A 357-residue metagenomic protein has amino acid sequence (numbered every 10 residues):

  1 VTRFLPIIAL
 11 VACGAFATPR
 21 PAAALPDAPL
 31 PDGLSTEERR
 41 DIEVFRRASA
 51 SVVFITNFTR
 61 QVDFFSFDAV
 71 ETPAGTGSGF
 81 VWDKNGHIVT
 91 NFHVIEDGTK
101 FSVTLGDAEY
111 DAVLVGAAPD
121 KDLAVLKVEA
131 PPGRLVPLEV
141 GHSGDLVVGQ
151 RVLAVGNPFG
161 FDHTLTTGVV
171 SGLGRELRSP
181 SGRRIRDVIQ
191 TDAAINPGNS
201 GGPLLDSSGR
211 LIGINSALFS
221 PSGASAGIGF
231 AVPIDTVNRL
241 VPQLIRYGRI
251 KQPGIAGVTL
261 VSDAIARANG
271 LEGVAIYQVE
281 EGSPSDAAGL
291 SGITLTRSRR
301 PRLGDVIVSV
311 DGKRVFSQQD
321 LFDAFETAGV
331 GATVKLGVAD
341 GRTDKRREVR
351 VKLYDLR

Functional and structural regions predicted by a protein language model:
V1-F4: Positively charged n-region of N-terminal signal peptides that target proteins for export
P6-A15: Bacterial N-terminal signal peptides
A23-E272, Q278-E281, R299, V310 (+5 more regions): Serine-dependent protease modules
G304: Conserved catalytic motifs of ABC-family nucleotide-binding domains
G331-T333: Extracellular Ig-like/FN3 beta-sandwich strand-entry sites
